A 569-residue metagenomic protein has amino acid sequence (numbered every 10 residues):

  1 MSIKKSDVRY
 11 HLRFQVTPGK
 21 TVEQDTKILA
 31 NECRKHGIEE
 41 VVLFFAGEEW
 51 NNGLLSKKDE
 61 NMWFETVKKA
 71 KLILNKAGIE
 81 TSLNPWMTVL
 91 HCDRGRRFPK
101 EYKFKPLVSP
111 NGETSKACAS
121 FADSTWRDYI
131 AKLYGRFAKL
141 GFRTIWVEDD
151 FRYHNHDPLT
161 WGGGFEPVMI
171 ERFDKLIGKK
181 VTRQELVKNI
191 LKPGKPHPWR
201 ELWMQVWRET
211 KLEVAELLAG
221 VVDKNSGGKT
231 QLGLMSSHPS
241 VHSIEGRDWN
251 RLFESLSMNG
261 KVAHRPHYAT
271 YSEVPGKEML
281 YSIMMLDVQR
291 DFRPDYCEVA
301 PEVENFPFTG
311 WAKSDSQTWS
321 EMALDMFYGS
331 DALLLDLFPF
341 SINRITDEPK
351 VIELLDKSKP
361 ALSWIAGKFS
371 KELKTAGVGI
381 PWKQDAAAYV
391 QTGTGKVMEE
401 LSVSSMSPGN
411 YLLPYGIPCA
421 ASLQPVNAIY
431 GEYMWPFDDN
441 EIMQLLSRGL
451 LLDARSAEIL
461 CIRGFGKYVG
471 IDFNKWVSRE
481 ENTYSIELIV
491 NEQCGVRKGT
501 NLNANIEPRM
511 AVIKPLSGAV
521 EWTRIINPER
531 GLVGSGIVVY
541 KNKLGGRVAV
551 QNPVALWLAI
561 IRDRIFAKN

Functional and structural regions predicted by a protein language model:
S2, H36-G37, F44-F45, H154-H156 (+6 more regions): Hydrophobic targeting/anchoring helices
D7-G19, E80-L90, I145-D150, I190 (+2 more regions): Aromatic-lined carbohydrate-recognition surfaces of secreted/lumenal glycan-active proteins
Y10-T21, E48-F64, G112-Y129, K195-E213 (+6 more regions): The substrate-binding groove and active-site-proximal loops of carbohydrate-active enzymes, especially glycoside
P18-K35, S124-F137, E245-S255, S314-D325: Short, acidic/polar
Q24-W50, R136-T144, N259-A263, S320-L333 (+1 more regions): Catalytic domains of carbohydrate-active enzymes, especially glycoside hydrolases
L29-K68, V89-T114, H154-G163: Aromatic-lined carbohydrate-binding/catalytic grooves of carbohydrate-active enzymes
E80-F142, D149, D157, F165 (+3 more regions): Active-site-adjacent "subsite" loops/lids of carbohydrate-active enzymes
C419, Y430-N569: A conserved amphipathic helix/loop scaffold that creates a polar/acidic microenvironment used either to coordinate
